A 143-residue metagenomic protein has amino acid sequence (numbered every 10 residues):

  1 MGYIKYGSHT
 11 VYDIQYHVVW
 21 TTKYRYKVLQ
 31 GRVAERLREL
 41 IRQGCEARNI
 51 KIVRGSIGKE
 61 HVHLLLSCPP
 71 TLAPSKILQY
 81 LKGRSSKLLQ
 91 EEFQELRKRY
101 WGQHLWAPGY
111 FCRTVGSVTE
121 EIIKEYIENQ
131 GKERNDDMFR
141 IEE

Functional and structural regions predicted by a protein language model:
M1-E143: Basic nucleic-acid-binding interfaces
